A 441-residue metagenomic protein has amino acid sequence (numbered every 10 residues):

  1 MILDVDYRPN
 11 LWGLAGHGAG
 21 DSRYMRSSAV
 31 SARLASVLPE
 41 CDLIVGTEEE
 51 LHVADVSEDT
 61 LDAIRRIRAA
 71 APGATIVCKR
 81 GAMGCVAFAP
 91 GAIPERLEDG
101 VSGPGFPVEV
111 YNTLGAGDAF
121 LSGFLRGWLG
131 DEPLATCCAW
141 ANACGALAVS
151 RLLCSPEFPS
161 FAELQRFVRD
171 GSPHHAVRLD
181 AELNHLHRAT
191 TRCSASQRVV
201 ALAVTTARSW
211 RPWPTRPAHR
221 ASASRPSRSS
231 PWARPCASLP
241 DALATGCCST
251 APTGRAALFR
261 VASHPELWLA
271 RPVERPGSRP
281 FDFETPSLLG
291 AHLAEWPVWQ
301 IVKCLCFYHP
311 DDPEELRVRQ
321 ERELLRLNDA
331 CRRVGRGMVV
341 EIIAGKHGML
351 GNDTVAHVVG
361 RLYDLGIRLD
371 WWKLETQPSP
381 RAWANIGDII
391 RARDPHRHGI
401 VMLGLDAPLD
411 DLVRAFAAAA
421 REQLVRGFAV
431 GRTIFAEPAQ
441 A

Functional and structural regions predicted by a protein language model:
M1, P265-L269, V334-M338, R393-P408: Short beta-strand/loop segments at the ligand-binding rim of alpha/beta enzyme cores
Y7-D99: Conserved phosphate/ATP/ADP-binding segment of small-molecule kinases
G16-E49, G100, P297-V298, L350-L374 (+1 more regions): Structural recognition of alpha->loop->beta junctions
E58-E182: Conserved phosphate-binding/catalytic region of the ribokinase-like
V108, E375-A441: Catalytic-face loop-and-helix region of soluble metabolic enzyme cores
H175-D312, R368, H398, D410-A419 (+2 more regions): Alpha/beta catalytic barrel-like cores
L202, E341, W372, G431: Conserved, mostly hydrophobic/aromatic
S230-S238, V261, S287-I301, H309 (+7 more regions): Alpha/beta enzyme core
